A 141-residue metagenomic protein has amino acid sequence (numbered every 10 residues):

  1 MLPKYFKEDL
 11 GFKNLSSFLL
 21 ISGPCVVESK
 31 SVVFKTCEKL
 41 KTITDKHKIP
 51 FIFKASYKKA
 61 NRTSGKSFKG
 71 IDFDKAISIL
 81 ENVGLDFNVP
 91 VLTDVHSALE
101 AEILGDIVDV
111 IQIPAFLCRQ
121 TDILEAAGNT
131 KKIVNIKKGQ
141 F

Functional and structural regions predicted by a protein language model:
M1-L20, S78: N-terminal amphipathic alpha-helix/helix-capping segment at the start of soluble metabolic enzymes
Y5-E8, V33-K48: Short amphipathic alpha-helices and their capping/turn segments at secondary-structure boundaries
L20, P24-V33, F51-F73: Glycine-rich, proline-tolerant flexible connector loops at the mouths of alpha/beta enzymes
C25-E38, K137-F141: Active-site glycine- and acidic-residue-rich loops that bind and position anionic ligands or nucleotide-like cofactors
L40-H47, K66-L92, A126-I133: Alpha-helix-loop-beta-strand connector modules within alpha/beta enzyme cores
I49-S56, P90-V95: Short beta-strand segments at enzyme active-site cores
I71-D72, D86-E100, D109-D122, I133-F141: Catalytic beta/alpha-barrel core
